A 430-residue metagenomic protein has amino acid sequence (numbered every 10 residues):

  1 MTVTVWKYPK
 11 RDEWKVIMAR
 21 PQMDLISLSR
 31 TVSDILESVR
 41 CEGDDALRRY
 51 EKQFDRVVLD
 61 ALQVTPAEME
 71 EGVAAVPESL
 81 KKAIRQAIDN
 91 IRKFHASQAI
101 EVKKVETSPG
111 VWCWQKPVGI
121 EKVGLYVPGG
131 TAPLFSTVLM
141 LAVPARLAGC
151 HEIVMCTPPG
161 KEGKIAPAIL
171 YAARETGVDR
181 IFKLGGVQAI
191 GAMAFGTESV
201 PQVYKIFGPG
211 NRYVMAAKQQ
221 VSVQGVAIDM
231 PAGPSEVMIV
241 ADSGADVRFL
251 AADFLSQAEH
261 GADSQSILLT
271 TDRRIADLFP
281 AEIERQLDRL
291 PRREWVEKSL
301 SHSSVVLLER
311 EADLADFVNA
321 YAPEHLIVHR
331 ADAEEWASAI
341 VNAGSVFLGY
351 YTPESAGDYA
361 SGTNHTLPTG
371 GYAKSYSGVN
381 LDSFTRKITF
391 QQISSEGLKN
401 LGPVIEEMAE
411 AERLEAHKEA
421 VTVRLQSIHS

Functional and structural regions predicted by a protein language model:
M1-E121: N-terminal Rossmann-like NAD(P)+-binding subdomain of aldehyde/semialdehyde dehydrogenases
T2-P9, R180-G185, V305-R310: Short acidic-hydrophobic, aromatic-tinged amphipathic segments that line or gate anion-handling sites
K103-T107, L125, M155-T157, R180-G186 (+9 more regions): General beta-strand structural signal in soluble alpha/beta enzymes
V105-Y171: Conserved small-residue-rich beta-alpha loop and adjacent elements that most often cradle the phosphate/pyrophosphate
E175-Q265: Conserved NAD(P)+-binding/catalytic subdomain of aldehyde/semialdehyde dehydrogenases
S256, H260, L268-A343: A glycine- and small/hydrophobic-rich beta-loop-beta segment that serves as a flexible "lid/hinge" or phosphate-binding
N319-S430: C-terminal core of ALDH-fold dehydrogenases
